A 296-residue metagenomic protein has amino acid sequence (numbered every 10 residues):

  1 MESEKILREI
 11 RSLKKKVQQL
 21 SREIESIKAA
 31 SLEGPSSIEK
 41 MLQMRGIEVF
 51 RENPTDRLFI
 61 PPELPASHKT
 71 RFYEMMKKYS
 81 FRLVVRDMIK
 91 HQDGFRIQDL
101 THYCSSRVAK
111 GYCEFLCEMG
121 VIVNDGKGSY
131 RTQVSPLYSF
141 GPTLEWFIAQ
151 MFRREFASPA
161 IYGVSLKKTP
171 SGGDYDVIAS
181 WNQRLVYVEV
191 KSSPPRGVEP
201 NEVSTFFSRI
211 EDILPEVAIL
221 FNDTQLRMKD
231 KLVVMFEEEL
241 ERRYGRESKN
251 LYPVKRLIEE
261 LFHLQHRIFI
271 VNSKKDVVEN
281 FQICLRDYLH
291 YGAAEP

Functional and structural regions predicted by a protein language model:
E2-P296: Intrinsically disordered, low-complexity Ser/Thr/Pro/Gly-rich regulatory segments
